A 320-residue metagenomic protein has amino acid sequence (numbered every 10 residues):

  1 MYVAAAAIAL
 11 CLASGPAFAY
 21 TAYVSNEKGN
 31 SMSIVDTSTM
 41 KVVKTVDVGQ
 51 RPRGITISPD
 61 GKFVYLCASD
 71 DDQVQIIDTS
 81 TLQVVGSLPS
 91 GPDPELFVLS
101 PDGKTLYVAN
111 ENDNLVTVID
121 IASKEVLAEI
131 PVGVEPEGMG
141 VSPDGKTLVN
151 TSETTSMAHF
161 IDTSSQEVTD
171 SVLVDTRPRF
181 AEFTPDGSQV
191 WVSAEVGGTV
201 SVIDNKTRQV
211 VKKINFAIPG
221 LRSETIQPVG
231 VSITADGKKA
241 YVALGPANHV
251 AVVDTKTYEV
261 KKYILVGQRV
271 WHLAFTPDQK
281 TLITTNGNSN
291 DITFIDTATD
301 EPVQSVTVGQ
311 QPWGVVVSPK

Functional and structural regions predicted by a protein language model:
M1-A4: Bacterial N-terminal signal peptides that target proteins for export
A7-K320: Predominantly soluble domains enriched in secretory-pathway, periplasmic, or organellar proteins
